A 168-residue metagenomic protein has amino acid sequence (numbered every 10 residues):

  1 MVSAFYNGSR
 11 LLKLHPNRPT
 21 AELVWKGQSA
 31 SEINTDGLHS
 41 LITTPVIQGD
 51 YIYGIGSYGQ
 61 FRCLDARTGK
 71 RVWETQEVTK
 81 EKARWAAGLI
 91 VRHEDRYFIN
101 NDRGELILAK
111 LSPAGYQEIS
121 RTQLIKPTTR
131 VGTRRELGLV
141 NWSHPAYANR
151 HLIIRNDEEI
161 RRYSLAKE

Functional and structural regions predicted by a protein language model:
M1-E168: Noncatalytic, solvent-exposed loop/strand surfaces of beta-propeller-type extracellular/periplasmic domains
